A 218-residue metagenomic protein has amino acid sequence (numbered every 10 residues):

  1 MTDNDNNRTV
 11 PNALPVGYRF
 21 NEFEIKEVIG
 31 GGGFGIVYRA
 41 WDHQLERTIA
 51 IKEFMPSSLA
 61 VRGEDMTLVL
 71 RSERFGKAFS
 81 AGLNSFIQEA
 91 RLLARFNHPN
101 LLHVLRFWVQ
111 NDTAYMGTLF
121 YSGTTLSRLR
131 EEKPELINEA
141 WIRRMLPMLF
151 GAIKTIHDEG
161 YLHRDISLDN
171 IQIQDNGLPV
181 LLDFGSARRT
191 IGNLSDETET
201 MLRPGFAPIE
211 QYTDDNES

Functional and structural regions predicted by a protein language model:
G63-R95: AlphaC helix of the eukaryotic protein kinase fold
F107: Activation-segment/catalytic-loop signature of the eukaryotic protein kinase fold
N111-T125: Conserved short submotifs of the Hanks-type protein kinase catalytic core that shape the nucleotide-binding pocket
L126-I137: AlphaC helix of the protein kinase catalytic domain
M145-L146: Activation segment signature within eukaryotic-like protein kinase domains
L149-Y161: Protein kinase catalytic-loop region centered on the HRD/HxD motif
D196-Q211: Conserved activation segment of eukaryotic-like protein kinases, specifically the C-terminal portion of the activation
